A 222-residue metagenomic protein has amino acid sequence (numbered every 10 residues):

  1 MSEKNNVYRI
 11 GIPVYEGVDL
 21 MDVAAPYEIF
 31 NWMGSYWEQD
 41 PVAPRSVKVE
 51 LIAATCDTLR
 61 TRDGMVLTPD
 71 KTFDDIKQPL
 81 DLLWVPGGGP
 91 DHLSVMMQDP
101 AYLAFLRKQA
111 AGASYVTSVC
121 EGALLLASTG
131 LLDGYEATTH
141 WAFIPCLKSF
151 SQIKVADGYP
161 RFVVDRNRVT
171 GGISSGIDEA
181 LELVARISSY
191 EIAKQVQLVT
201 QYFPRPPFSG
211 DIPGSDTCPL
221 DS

Functional and structural regions predicted by a protein language model:
M1-V116, L124-A127, P145, V155-G158 (+1 more regions): Extended, subdomain-level signal for the structured scaffold at the beginning of enzyme domains
E16, G172-I173: Short beta->alpha junction loops/turns
V116-T117, A137: A short beta-strand/loop micro-motif in the catalytic core of glycosyltransferases that engages the nucleotide-sugar
A127-G130, I177: Acidic/polar active-site rim loop that often engages polyanionic ligands
L132-P160: A conserved active-site-flanking secondary-structure segment within enzyme catalytic domains
W141, I173-S174, Y190: Alpha-helix N-cap/helix-start capping motif
D165-G172: A short glycine-threonine-serine/GTX helix/turn-capping micro-motif
